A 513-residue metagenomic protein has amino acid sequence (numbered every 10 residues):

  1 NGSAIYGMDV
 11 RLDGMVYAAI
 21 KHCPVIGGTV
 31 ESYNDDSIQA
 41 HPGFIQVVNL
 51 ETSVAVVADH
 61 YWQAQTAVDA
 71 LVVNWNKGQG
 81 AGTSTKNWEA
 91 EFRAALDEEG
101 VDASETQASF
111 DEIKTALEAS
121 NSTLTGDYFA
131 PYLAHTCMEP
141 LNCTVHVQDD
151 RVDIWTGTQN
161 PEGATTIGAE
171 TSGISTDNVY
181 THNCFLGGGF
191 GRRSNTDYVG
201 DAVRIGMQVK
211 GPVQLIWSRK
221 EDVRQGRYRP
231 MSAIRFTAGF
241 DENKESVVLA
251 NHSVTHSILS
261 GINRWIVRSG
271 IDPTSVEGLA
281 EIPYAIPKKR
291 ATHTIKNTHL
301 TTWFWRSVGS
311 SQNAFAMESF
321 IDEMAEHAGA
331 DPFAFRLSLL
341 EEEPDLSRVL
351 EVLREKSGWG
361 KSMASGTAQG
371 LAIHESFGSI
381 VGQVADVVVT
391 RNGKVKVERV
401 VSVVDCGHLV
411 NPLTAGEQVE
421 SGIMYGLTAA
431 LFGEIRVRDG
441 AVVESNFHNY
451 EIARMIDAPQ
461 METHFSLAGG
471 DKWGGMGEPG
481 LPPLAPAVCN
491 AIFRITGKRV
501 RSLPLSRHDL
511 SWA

Functional and structural regions predicted by a protein language model:
N1-V404, E451, Q460, H464 (+3 more regions): Structural alpha/beta core scaffold segments of enzyme domains
W62, G422, P483, A487: Charged, alpha-helix-enriched surfaces in structured cytosolic catalytic cores of large nucleotide-utilizing machines
R151, S307, L413, E417 (+1 more regions): Active-site oxyanion-binding pockets that recognize sulfate/phosphate
S311-A314, S421, P482: Short, solvent-exposed loop/helix junctions and linker helices that flank or host conserved functional motifs
G407-N411: Cytochrome P450 core scaffold surrounding the K-helix E-X-X-R motif and the conserved "meander" helix-loop region
L413-N449: Active-site "cap" helix and flanking loop/linker of ATP-utilizing ligase/carboxylase catalytic domains
Y450-G475: Generic long, charged, amphipathic alpha-helical segments
G470-C489: C-terminal structured "cap/appendage" subdomains that terminate the fold
